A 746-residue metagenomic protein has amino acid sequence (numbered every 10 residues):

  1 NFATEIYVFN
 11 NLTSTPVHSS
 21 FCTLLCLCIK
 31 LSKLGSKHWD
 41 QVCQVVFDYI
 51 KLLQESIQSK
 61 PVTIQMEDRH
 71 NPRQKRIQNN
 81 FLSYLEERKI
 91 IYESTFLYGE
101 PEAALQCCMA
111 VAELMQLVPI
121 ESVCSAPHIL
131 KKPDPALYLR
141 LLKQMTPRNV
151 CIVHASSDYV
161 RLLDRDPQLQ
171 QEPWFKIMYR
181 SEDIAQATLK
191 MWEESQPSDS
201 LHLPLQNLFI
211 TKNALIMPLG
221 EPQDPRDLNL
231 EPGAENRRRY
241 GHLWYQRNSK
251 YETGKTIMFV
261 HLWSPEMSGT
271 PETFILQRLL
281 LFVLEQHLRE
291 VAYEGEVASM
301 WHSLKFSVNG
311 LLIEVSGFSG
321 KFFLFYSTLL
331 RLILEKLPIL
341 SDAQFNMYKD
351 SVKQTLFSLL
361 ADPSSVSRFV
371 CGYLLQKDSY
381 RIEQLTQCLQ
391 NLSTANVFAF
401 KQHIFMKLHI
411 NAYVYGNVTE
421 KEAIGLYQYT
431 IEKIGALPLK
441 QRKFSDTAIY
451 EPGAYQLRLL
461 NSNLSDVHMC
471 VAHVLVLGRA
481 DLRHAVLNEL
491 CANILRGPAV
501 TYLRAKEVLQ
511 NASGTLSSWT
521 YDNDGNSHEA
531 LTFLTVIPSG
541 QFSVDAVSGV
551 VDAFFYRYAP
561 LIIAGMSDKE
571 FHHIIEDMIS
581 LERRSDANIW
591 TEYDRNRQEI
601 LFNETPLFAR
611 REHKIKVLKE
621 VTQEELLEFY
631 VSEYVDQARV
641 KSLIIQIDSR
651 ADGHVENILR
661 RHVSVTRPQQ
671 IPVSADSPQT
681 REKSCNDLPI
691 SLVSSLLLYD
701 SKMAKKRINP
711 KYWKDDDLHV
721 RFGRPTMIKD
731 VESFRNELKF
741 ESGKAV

Functional and structural regions predicted by a protein language model:
N1, N71-P72, S94-H128, H154-D158 (+7 more regions): His/Glu-based metal-binding/catalytic segments typifying zinc-dependent metallopeptidases
F2-L139, C151-A155, L162-D164, E252-N391 (+10 more regions): M16 family metallopeptidases and their MPP-like homologs
K143, E235, H302-L304: Short, exposed beta-strand/loop patches in secreted or surface proteins that constitute
K143-T146, F400-M406: Glycine-rich phosphate/diphosphate-binding loops that line cofactor/substrate pockets in enzymes
K421: Active-site environment of divalent metal-dependent phosphoester hydrolases
I424: Classical protein tyrosine phosphatase
